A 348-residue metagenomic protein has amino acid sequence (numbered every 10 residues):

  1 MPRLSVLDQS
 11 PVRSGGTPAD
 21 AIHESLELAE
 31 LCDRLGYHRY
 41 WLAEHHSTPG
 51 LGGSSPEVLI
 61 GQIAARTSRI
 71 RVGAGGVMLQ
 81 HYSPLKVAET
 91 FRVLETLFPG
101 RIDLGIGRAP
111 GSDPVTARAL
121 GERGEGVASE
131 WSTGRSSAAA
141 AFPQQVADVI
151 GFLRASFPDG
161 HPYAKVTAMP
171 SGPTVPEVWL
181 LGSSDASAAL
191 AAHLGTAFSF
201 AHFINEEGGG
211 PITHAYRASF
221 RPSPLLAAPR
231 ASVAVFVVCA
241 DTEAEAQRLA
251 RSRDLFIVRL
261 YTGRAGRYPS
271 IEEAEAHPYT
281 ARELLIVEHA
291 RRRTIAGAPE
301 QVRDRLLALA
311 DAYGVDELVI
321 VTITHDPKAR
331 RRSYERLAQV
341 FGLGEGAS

Functional and structural regions predicted by a protein language model:
M1-V72: N-terminal beta1-alpha1-beta2 module of alpha/beta enzyme domains
P2-P18, Q80-S156, F198: Flexible, glycine-rich active-site loops centered on histidine and acidic residues that chelate a metal or position
L4, C32, G36, E44 (+6 more regions): Conserved, mostly hydrophobic/aromatic
L4-D8, Y40-L42, V72-A74, I102-I106 (+4 more regions): Hydrophobic faces of well-ordered beta-strands that scaffold small-molecule active sites in alpha/beta enzyme cores
D8-H23, G75-L85, G172-G182, A240 (+1 more regions): Active-site mouth loops of central-metabolism enzymes
A19-L31, G182-A189, P299-A308: Short, acidic/polar
G124-T167, G208-Y313, E345-S348: An alpha-helical appendage that flanks or caps ligand/catalytic pockets
S184-E207, I212-T213: A conserved active-site cap/scaffold subdomain adjacent to cofactor or substrate pockets
